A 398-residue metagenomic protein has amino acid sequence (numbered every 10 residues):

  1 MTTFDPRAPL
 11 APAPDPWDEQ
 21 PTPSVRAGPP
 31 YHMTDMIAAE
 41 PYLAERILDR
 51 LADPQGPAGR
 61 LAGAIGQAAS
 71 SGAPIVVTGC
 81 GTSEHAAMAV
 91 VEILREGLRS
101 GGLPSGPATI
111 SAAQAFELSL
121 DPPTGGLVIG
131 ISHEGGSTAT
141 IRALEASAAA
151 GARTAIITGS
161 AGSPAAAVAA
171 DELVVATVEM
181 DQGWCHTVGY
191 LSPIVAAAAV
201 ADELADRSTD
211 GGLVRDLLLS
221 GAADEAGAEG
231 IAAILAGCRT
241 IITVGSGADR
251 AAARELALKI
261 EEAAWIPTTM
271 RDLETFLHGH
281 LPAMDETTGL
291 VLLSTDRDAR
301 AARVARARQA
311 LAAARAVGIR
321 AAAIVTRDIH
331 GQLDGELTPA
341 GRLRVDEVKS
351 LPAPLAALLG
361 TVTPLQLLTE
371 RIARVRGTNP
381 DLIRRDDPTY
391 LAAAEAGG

Functional and structural regions predicted by a protein language model:
T2-R7, A13-D18, P23, T34 (+5 more regions): N-terminal membrane-targeting/anchoring modules of bacterial envelope and secretion proteins
T2-T34, P41-I47, A169, T295-D296 (+1 more regions): Phosphate-moiety recognition in structured ligand-binding domains
L10-A39, E84-E92, G189-D206, R250: Short, compositionally biased "basic patch" segments
P23, A27, C80, H133 (+5 more regions): Hydrophobic alpha-helical scaffolding
P30-M33, T82-V90, A253-E255, K259-E262 (+1 more regions): Conserved phosphate/anionic-ligand binding catalytic regions in large, soluble enzymes, centered on
M36-P41, L48-G72, D171-V291, A301 (+1 more regions): Active-site phosphate/pyrophosphate-binding segments
L43-R46, R50, M88-A89, R99: Positively charged, proline/Ser/Thr-rich regional signature most characteristic of the Rhodanese/CDC25-like
A69-D216, E286-T287, L293-V348: Glycine-rich phosphate-binding loops that contact phosphosugars or nucleotide phosphates
